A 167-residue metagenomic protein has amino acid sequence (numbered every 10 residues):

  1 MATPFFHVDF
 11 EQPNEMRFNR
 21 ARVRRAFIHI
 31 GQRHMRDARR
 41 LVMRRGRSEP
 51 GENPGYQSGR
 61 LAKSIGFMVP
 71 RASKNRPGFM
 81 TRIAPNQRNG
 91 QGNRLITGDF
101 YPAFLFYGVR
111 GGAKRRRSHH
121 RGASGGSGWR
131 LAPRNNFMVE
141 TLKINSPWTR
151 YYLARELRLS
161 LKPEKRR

Functional and structural regions predicted by a protein language model:
M1-R94, F100-R167: Short, Lys/Arg-rich flexible segments
